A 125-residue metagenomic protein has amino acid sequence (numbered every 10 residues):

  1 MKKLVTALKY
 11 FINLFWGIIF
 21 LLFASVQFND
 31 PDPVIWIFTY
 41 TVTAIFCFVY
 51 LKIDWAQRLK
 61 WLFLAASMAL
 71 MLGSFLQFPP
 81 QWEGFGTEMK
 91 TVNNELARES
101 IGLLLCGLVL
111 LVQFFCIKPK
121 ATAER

Functional and structural regions predicted by a protein language model:
L4-R125: Domain-scale activation on soluble regions of proteins
